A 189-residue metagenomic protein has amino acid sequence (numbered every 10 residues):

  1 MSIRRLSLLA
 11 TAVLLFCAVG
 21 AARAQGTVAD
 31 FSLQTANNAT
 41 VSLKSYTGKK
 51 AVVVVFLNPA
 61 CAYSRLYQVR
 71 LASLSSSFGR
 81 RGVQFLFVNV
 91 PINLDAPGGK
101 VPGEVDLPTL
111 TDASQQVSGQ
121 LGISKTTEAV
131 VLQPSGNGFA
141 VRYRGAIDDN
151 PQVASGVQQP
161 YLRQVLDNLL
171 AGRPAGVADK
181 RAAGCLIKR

Functional and structural regions predicted by a protein language model:
M1-A10: Bacterial N-terminal signal peptides that target proteins for export
L9-A18: Bacterial N-terminal signal peptides
V19-A24: Sec/Tat signal peptide C-region and signal peptidase I cleavage site
F31-V52: A short beta-strand-turn-helix
Y46-A62, L166: Short active-site neighborhood of thiol/selenol oxidoreductases, capturing the structured segment around
N58-Q68, C185-K188: Short, thiol/selenol-centered motifs that function as redox-active sites or metal-ligating centers
R65-E104, L110-Q120: Structural microenvironment flanking redox-active thiols in thiol-disulfide oxidoreductases
D112-R189: Thiol/selenol-based redox catalytic cores and closely related redox-interacting motifs
